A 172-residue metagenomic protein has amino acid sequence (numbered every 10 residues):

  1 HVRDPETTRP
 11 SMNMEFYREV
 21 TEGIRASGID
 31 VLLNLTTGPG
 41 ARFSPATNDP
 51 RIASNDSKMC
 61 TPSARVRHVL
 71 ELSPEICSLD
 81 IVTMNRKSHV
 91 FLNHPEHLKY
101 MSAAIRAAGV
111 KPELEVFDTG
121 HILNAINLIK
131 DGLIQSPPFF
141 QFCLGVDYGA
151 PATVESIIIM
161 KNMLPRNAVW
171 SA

Functional and structural regions predicted by a protein language model:
H1, Y17, R51-I52, K130-L133: Short, hinge-like loop/turn segments at secondary-structure boundaries
H1-P5, T36, A125: Histidine-centered divalent-metal-coordination microenvironment in nucleic-acid enzymes
H1-V20, R86, F142-Y148: Glycine-rich, proline-tolerant flexible connector loops at the mouths of alpha/beta enzymes
T8-P39, Y100-A107, I158-W170: Alpha-helix-loop-beta-strand connector modules within alpha/beta enzyme cores
P10-M14, A41-C60, E113-N124, W170-A172: Active-site glycine- and acidic-residue-rich loops that bind and position anionic ligands or nucleotide-like cofactors
Y17-L92: Active-site beta->alpha loop and helix N-cap motifs at the rims of alpha/beta catalytic domains
E75-A172: Catalytic alpha/beta core domains of metabolic enzymes, predominantly
